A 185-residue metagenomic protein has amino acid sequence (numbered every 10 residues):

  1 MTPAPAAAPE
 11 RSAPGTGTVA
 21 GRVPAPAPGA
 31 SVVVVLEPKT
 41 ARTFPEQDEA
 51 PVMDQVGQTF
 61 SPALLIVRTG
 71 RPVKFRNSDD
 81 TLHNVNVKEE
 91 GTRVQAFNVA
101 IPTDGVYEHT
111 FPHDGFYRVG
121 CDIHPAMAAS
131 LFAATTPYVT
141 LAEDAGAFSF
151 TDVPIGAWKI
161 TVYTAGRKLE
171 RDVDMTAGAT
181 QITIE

Functional and structural regions predicted by a protein language model:
M1-E185: Extracytoplasmic copper-binding redox domains, predominantly the cupredoxin/blue-copper superfamily
